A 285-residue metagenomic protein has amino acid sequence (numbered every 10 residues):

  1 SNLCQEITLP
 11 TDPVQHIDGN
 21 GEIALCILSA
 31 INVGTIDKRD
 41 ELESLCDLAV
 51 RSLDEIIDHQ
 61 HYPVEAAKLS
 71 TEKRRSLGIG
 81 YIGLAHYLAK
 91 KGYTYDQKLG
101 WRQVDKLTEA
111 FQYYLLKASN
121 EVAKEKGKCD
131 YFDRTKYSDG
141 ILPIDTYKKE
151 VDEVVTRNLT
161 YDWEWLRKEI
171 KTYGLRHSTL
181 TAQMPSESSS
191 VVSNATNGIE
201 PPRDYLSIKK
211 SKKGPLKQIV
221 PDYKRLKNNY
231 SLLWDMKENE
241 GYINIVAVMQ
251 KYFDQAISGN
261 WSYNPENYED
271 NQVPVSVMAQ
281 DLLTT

Functional and structural regions predicted by a protein language model:
S1, G34-D37, H86, K91 (+5 more regions): Flexible loop/turn segments at secondary-structure boundaries
S1-T71, S76, Y81-K91, A195-G198 (+3 more regions): Function-dense linear segments that define catalytic or interfacial modules in macromolecule-processing proteins
N2, I23-C26, D40-R51, E72-I82 (+8 more regions): Conserved active-site and cofactor/substrate-binding residues in soluble primary-metabolism enzymes
Q5-I7, L28, D130, Y161 (+2 more regions): Hydrophobic transmembrane signal anchors and adjacent membrane-proximal interface regions, especially in viral
C46-K68, E72, T94-S186, I257-N260: Internal maturation/activation junctions in enzymes
L53, I57-D58, V155-T160, E169-R176 (+1 more regions): Catalytic alpha/beta core of large soluble enzyme barrels
A85, N120, R167, L282-L283: Short glycine-/small-residue-rich flexible loop motifs, especially phosphate/cofactor-binding loops
